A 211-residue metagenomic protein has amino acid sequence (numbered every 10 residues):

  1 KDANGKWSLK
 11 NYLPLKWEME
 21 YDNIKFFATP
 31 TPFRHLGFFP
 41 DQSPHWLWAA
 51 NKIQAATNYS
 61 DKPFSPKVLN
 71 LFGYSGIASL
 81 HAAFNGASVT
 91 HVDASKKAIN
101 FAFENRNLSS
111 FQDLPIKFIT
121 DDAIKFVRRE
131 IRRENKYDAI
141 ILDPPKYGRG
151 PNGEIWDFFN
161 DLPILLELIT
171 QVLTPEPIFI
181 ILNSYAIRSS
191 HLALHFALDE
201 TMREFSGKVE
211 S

Functional and structural regions predicted by a protein language model:
K1, G153-S211: C-terminal substrate-binding/active-site "lid" region of AdoMet-derived donor-dependent transferases
K1-P40, L47: Non-catalytic substrate-recognition/targeting regions of SAM-dependent transferases
P40-F64: Conserved alpha-helix/loop element of class I SAM-dependent methyltransferases that forms part of the SAM/SAH-binding
P63-Y74: Conserved class I S-adenosyl-L-methionine
S75-A87: Conserved SAM-binding loop of SAM-dependent methyltransferases across substrates and taxa, primarily the Class I
S88-D93: Conserved SAM-binding motif I beta-strand of class I
S95-A98, T120, I124, D138-L168: Mobile active-site "lid"/loop adjacent to the S-adenosyl-L-methionine
S95-I141: S-adenosyl-L-methionine
